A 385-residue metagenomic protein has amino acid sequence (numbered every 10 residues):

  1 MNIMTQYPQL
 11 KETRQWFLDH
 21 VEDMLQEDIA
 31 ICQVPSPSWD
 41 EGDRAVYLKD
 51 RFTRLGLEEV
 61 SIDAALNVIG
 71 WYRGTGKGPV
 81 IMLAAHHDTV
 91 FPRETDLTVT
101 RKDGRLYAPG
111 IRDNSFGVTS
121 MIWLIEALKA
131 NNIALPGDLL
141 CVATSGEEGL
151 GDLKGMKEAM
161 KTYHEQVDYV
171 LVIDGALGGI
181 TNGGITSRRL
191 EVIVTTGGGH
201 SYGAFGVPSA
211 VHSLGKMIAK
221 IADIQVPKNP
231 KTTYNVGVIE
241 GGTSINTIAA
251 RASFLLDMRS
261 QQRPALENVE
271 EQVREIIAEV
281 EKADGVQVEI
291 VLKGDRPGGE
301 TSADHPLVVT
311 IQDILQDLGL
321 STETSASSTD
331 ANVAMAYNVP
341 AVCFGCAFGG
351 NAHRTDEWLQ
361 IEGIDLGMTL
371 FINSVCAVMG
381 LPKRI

Functional and structural regions predicted by a protein language model:
N2-W39, G294, G349-A352: N-terminal capping segment at the start of a domain
T5, I239, T247-A250, L320-L381 (+1 more regions): Zn-dependent metallopeptidase/amidohydrolase metal-coordination segment
E27-A30, S36-K77: A non-catalytic alpha/beta surface segment that caps or lines the substrate-entry region of metallo-dependent hydrolase
T53, E59, W71, K77-A143 (+2 more regions): Active-site metal-coordination/substrate-binding segment of hydrolases, especially metallo-dependent peptidases
H87-R101, V167, N182-I193, V342: Acidic-glycine-rich active-site phosphate/pyrophosphate-binding loop
G110, N114-S187, P227, D257 (+2 more regions): Acidic/histidine-rich catalytic neighborhood of metal-dependent amide-processing enzymes
A204-E240, T247, P264-E289: Acidic-enriched catalytic cores of C-N bond-cleaving enzymes acting on peptides and small amides
G215-P227, K231, N235-G237, G242 (+1 more regions): Active-site-adjacent substrate-binding region of metalloamidase/peptidase-like peptide-processing proteins
